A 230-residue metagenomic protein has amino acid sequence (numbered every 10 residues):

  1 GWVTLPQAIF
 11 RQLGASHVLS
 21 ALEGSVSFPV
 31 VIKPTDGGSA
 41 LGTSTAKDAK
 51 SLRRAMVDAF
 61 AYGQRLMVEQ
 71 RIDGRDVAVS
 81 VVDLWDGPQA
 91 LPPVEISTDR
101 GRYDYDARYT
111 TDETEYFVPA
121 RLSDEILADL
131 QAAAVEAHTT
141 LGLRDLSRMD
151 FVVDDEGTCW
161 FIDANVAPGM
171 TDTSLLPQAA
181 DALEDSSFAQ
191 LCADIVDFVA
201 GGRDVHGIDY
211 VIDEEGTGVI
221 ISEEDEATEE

Functional and structural regions predicted by a protein language model:
G1-E69, D73-R75: Active-site nucleotide/adenylate-binding loops and adjacent lid/helix of ATP-dependent enzymes
Q12, I96-T98, A167-G169: A short acidic/small-residue loop/turn micro-motif
A40, E115-F117, D172-L176: Short small-residue beta-strand/loop micro-motif enriched in glycine and branched aliphatics
K47-A132, V153-W160: Phosphate-binding site of ATP-dependent enzymes
A133-H138: Short, well-ordered amphipathic alpha-helical segments that serve as non-catalytic structural scaffolds within diverse
T139-R144: Short loop/turn motifs at secondary-structure junctions and domain boundaries
M149-F151: Hydrophobic residue at the +6 position relative to the catalytic HRD Asp in the kinase catalytic loop
V153, T158-E230: C-terminal active-site "lid" helix and adjoining low-complexity regulatory extension at the edge of ATP-using catalytic
